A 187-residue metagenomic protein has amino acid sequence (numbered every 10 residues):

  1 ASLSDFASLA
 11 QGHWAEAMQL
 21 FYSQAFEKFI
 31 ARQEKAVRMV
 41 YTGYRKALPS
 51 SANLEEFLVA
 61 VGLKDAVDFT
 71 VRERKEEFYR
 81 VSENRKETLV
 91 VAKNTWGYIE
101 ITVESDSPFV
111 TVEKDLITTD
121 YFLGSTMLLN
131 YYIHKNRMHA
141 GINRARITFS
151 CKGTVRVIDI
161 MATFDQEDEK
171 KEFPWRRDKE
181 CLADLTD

Functional and structural regions predicted by a protein language model:
A1-D187: Feature for long, exposed domains in two main contexts
